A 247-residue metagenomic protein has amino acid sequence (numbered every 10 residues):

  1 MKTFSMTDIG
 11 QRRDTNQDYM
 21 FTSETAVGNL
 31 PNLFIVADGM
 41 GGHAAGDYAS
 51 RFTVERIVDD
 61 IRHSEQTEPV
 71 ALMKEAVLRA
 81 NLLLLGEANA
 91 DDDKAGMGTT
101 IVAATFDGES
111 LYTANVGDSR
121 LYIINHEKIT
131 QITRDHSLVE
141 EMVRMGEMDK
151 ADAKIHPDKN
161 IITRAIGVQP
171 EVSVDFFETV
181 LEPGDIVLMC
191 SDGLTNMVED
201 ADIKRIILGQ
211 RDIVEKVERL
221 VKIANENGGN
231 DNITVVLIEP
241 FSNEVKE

Functional and structural regions predicted by a protein language model:
M1-E247: PP2C/PPM-type serine/threonine phosphatase catalytic domain
